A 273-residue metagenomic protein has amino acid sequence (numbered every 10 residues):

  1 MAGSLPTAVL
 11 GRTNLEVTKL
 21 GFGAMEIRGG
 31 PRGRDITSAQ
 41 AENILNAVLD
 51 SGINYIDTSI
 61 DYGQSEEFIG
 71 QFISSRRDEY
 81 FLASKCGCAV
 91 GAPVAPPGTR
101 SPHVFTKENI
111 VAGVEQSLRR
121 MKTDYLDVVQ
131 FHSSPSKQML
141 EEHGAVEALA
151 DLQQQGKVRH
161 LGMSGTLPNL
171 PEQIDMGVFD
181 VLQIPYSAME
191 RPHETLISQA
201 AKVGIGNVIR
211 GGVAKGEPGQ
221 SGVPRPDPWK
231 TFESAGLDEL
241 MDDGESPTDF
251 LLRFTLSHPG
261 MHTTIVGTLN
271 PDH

Functional and structural regions predicted by a protein language model:
M1-S84: N-terminal binding-site loop/beta-alpha segment at the start of enzyme catalytic domains that lines or forms
S4-T7, S133-H273: Beta/alpha (TIM)-barrel catalytic core signal, keyed to glycine-rich beta->alpha loops juxtaposed to Asp/Glu that bind
L10, F22, V48, I56 (+9 more regions): Conserved, mostly hydrophobic/aromatic
L15-L20, S51-N54, R77-Y80, T123-D127 (+4 more regions): Short, well-ordered coil/turn segments that N-cap beta-strands
K19, G23, F81-C86, V128-V129 (+1 more regions): Non-cysteine beta-strand/loop elements that form the S-adenosyl-L-methionine
E26-A39, P96-V111, Q138, L237-D242: Active-site mouth loops of central-metabolism enzymes
R34-V48, H103-K122, G165-Q173, P247-L252: Short, acidic/polar
Q116-K137: Active-site groove signature of glycoside hydrolases
